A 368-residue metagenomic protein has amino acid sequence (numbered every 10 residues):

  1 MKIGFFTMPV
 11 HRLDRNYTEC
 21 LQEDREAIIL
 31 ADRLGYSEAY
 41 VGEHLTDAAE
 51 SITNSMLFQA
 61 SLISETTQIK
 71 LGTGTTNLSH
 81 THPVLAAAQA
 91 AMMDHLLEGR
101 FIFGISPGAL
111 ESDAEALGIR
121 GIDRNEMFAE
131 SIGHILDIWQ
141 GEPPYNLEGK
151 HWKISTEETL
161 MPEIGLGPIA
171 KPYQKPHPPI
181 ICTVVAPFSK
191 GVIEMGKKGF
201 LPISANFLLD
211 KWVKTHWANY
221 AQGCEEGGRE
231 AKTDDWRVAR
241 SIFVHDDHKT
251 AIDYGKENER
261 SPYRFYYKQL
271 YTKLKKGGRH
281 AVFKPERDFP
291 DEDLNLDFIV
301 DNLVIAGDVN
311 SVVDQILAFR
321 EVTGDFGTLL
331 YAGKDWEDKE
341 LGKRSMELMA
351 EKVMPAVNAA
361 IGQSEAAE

Functional and structural regions predicted by a protein language model:
M1-N16, L110, M161-H177, P285-D301: N-terminal small/glycine-rich loop or linker at the start of catalytic domains across soluble metabolic enzymes
M1-T73, P176-P178, A367-E368: N-terminal beta1-alpha1-beta2 module of alpha/beta enzyme domains
I3, G35, E43, L62 (+8 more regions): Conserved, mostly hydrophobic/aromatic
I3-T7, A39-V41, L71-G74, F101-I105 (+4 more regions): Hydrophobic faces of well-ordered beta-strands that scaffold small-molecule active sites in alpha/beta enzyme cores
T7-Q22, T76-V84, P176-P187, F243 (+1 more regions): Active-site mouth loops of central-metabolism enzymes
T18-L30, A186-I193, V312-F319: Short, acidic/polar
H82-K198, K211-A218, E225-G227: Internal, glycine-rich beta/alpha segment that forms the wall or movable "lid" of small-molecule/cofactor binding
K190-G196, A231-R237, I242-D288: Aromatic-lined glycan-binding groove of carbohydrate-active enzymes
